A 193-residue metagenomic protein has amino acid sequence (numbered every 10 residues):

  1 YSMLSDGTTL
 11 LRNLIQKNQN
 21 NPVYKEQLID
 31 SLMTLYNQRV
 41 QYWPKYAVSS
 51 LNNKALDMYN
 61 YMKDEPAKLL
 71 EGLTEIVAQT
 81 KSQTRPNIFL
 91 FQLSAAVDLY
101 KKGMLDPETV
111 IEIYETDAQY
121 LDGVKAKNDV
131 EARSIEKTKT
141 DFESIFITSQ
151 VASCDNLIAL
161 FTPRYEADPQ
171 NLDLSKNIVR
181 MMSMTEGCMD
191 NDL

Functional and structural regions predicted by a protein language model:
Y1-K102: Post-signal peptide N-terminal segment of secreted/secretory-pathway proteins
Y1-S2, R39-S50, A78-I88, K102-G103 (+3 more regions): Short solvent-exposed coil/turn linkers within tandem alpha-helical repeat scaffolds
N21-Q27, D129, F142-T148: Short charge-dense sequence patches
N21-V40, E65-T80, G103-A126, S153-Y165 (+2 more regions): Alpha-helical repeat scaffolds
Y59, F89-F91, F142, F146 (+1 more regions): Phenylalanine-focused residue identity feature
K137-I145, I158, L174-S183: Boundary/linker elements of alpha-helical solenoid repeat scaffolds
